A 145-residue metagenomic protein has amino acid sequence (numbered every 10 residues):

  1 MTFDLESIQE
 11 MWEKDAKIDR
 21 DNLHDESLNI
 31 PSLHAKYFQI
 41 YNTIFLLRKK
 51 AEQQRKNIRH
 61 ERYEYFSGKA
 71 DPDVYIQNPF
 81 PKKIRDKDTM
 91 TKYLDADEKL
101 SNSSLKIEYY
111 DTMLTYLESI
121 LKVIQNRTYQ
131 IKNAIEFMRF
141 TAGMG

Functional and structural regions predicted by a protein language model:
M1-G145: Charge-rich amphipathic alpha-helical interaction elements
